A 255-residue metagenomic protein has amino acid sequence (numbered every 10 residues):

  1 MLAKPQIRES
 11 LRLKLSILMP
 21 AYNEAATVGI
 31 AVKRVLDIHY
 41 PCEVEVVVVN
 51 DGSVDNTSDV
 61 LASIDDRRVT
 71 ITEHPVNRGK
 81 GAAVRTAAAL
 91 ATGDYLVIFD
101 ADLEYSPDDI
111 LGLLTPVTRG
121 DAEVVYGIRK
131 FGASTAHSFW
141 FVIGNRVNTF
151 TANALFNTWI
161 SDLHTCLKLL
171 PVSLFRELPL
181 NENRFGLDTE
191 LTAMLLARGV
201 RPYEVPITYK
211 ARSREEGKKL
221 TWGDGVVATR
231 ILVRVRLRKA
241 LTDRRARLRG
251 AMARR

Functional and structural regions predicted by a protein language model:
M1-L13, L155-T158, L180-R255: Hydrophobic helical membrane-anchoring modules
E24-I38: Short, well-formed alpha-helical segments that are part of the catalytic scaffolds of diverse glycosyltransferases
E24-T27, S53, K80, S106: Donor nucleotide-sugar binding loop of glycosyltransferases
V32, C42-S53, T72-H74: Short beta-strand/loop segment that forms part of the nucleotide-sugar
V44-E45, S58-L90: Conserved donor nucleotide-binding strand/loop of the catalytic core
N50-D59, L103: A conserved acidic beta->alpha catalytic loop
V76-L90, Y95, P107-F185, R212-I231: Acceptor/aglycone-binding surface of glycosyltransferases and processive sugar-polymer synthases
